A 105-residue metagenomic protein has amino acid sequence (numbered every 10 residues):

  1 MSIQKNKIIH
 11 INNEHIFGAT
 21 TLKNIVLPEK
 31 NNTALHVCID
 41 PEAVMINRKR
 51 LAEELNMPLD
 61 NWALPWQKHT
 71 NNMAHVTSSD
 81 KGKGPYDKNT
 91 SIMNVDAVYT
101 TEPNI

Functional and structural regions predicted by a protein language model:
M1-F17: N-terminal basic/disordered segments at the start of proteins
I3, A34-P41, H75, D80-K83: Generic alpha-helical propensity signal that fires on short helical segments and nearby coil/disordered stretches
K5, N13, K30-A34, T70-M73 (+1 more regions): Generic secondary-structure boundary/loop-capping signal
K5-K7, K23, K30, K49 (+3 more regions): Context-gated lysine
I11-I16, V26, N56-P58, I92: A generic structural signal for short, non-catalytic loop/turn and secondary-structure boundary residues
N13-E14, C38, E42, M73 (+1 more regions): Short capping/connector residues at structural and topological boundaries
G18-L55: Intrinsically disordered, low-complexity, positively charged segments
M45, E53-I105: Phosphate-centric recognition/catalysis
